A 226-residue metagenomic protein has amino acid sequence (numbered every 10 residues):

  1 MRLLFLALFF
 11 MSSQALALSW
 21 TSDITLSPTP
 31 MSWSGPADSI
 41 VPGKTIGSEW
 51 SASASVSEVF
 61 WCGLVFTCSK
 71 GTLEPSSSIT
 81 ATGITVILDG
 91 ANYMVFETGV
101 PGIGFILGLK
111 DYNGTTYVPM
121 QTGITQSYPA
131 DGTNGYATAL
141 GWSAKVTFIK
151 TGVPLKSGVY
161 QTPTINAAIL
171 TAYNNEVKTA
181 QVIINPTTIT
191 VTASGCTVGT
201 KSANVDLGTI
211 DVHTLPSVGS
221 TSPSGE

Functional and structural regions predicted by a protein language model:
M1-A7: Sec-dependent signal peptide recognition, specifically the positively charged N-region followed immediately by
L8, W33, G114, T214-S217: A broad, structure-centric signal for solvent-exposed, well-ordered loop/edge residues that line or flank functional
S12-Q14: N-terminal signal peptide c-region/cleavage motif recognized by signal peptidases
A17-G195: N-terminal export/ancillary region detector
G141, S202, P223-S224: Intrinsic-disorder/low-complexity, polar/charged segments enriched in Ser/Thr/Lys/Arg/Asp/Glu/Gln
L155-K156, T214-G225: Short, intrinsically disordered, charge-balanced linker/junction segments flanking boundaries in proteins
I183-V218: Surface-exposed beta-loop interaction hotspot
